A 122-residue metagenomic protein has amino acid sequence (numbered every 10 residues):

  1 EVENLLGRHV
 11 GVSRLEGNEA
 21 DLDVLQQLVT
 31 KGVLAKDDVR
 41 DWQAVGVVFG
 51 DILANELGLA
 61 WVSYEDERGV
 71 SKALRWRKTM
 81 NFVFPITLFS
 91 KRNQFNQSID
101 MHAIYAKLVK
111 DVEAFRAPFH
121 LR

Functional and structural regions predicted by a protein language model:
E1-E3, E16-E19, E56, E65-E67 (+1 more regions): Glutamate identity and glutamate-enriched acidic tracts
E1-V39: N-terminal low-complexity, intrinsically disordered segments
N4, N18, N55, N81 (+1 more regions): Detector for Asparagine
H9, V29-G32, E56-L57, R92-N96: Generic structural signal for hydrophobic core residues of well-folded globular domains
R14-D21, A44, R68-K72, L108: A sequence-level detector of short, solvent-exposed, charge-rich linear segments
Q26, G50-D51, H102-I104: Residue-level signal for functionally critical sites in structured catalytic/ligand-binding pockets
G32-K78: Amphipathic, interaction-prone secondary-structure segments
A73-R122: A recognition module on extended beta-rich or small alphabeta surfaces enriched in W/G with H and D/E
